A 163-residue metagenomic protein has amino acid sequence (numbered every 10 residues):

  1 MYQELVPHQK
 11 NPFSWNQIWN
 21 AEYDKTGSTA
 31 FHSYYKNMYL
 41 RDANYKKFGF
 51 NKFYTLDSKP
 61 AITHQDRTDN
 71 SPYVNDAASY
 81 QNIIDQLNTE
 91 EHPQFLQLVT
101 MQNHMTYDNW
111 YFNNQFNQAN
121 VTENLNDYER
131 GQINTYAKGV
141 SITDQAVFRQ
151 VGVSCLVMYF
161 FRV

Functional and structural regions predicted by a protein language model:
M1-V163: Solvent-exposed soluble domains appended to multi-pass membrane proteins
